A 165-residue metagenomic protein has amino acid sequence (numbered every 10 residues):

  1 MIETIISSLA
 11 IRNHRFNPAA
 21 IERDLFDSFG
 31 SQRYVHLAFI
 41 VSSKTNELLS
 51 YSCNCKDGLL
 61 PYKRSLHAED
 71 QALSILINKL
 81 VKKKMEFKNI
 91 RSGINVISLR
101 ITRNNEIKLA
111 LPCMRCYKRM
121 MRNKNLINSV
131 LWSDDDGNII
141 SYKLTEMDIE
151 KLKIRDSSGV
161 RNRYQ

Functional and structural regions predicted by a protein language model:
M1-Q165: Zinc-dependent deaminase catalytic domain
